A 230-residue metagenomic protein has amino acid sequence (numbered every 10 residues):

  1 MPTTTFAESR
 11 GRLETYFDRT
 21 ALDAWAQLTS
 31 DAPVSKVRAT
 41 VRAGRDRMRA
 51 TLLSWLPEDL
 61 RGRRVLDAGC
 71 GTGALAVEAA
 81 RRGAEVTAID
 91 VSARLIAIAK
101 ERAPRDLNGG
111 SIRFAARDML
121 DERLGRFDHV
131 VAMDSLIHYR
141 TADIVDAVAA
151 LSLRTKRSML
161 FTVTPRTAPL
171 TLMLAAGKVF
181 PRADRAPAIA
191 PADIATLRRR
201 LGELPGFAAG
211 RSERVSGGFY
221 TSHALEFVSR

Functional and structural regions predicted by a protein language model:
P2-E58: Conserved class I S-adenosyl-L-methionine
L66, A74-A116: Class I SAM-dependent methyltransferase SAM/SAH-binding core
G71: Conserved glycine-rich SAM-binding loop
V131: A conserved beta-strand element that flanks and buttresses the S-adenosyl-L-methionine
Y139-A150: A short, conserved alpha-helix within the catalytic core of class I
K156-P165: Conserved beta-strand signature within the Rossmann-like core of class I S-adenosyl-L-methionine
L170-P187: Short, glycine-/aromatic-enriched active-site segment of Class I SAM-dependent methyltransferases
A188-P205: Short alpha-helix
